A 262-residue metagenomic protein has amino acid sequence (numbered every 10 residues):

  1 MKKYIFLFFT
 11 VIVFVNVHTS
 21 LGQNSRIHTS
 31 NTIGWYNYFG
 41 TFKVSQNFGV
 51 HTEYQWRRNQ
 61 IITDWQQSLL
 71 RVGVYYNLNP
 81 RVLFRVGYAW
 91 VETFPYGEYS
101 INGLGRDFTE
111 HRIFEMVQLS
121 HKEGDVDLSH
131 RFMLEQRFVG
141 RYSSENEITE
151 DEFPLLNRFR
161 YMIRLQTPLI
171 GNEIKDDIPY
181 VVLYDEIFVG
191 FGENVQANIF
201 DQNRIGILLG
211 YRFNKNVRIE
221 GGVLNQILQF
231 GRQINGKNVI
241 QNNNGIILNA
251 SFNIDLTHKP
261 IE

Functional and structural regions predicted by a protein language model:
Q23-H28, F48-I62, G87-E92, L134-Q136 (+2 more regions): Transmembrane beta-strand segments that form the barrel wall of outer-membrane beta-barrel proteins
N24-R26, W56-Q60, S100-L104, N146-F153 (+2 more regions): Extracellular loop and loop/strand-boundary signature of outer-membrane beta-barrel proteins
T32-G34, Q66-S68, T109-I113, F153-Y161 (+2 more regions): Residues that define the transmembrane beta-barrel architecture of outer-membrane proteins
F42, Y76, Y88, L119-H121 (+3 more regions): Residue-level signature of outer-membrane beta-barrel architecture
Q46-N47, R81, K122-S129, L169-P179 (+2 more regions): Short loop/turn motifs that connect adjacent beta-strands in outer-membrane beta-barrel proteins
V50-T52, F84-V86, V126-F132, F159 (+3 more regions): Transmembrane beta-strands of outer-membrane beta-barrel proteins
V117, N242-E262: Outer-membrane beta-barrel "beta-signal"
M133-E220, Q226-F230: Outer-membrane beta-barrel transmembrane domain signature
